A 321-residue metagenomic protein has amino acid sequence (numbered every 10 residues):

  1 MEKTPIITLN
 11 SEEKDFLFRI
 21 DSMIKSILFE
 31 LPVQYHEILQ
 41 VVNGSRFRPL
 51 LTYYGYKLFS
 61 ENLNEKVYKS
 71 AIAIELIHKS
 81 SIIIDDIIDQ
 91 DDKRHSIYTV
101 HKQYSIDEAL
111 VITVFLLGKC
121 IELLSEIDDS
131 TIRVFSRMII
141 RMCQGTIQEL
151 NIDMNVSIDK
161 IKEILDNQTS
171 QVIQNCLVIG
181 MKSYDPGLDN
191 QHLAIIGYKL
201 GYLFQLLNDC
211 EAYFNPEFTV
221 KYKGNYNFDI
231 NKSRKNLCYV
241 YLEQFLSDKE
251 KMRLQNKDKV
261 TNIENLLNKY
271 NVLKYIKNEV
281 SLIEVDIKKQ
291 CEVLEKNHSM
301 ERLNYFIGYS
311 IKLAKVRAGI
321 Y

Functional and structural regions predicted by a protein language model:
M1-K102, T131, Q148-N155, V220-K221 (+2 more regions): Conserved N-terminal diphosphate/IPP-binding helix and adjacent helical/loop segment of trans-prenyltransferase domains
F18-R19, K25-L28, V41-F47, S125-E217 (+1 more regions): All-alpha helical catalytic cores of prenyl diphosphate-utilizing isoprenoid enzymes
Q40, R94-G118, V156-T169, A194-I195 (+2 more regions): Divalent-cation-assisted or electrostatically stabilized phosphate/pyrophosphate-binding catalytic cores
L50, L63-L76, I106, L110 (+1 more regions): Alpha-helical scaffolds flanking conserved acidic
Y53, A71-A73, S80, T113 (+4 more regions): Small-residue hotspots
Y53-S60, G118-S125, N175-Y184, Y241-S247 (+1 more regions): Well-ordered alpha-helical scaffold segments within catalytic/enzyme domains
N64-K66, I127-I140, P186-L193, K249-L254 (+1 more regions): Acidic/histidine metal-binding catalytic segments
I263-Y321: C-terminal charged capping/lid subdomain of soluble metabolic enzymes
